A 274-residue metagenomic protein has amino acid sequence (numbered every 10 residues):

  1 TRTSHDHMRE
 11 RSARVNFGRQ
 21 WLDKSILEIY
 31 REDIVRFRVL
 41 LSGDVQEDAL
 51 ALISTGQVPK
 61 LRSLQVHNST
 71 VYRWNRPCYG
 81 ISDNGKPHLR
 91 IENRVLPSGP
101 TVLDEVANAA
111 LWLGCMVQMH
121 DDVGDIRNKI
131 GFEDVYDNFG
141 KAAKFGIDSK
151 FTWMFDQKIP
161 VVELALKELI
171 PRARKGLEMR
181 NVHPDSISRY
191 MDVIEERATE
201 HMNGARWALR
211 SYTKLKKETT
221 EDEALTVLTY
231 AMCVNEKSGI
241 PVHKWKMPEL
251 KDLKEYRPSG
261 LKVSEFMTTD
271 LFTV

Functional and structural regions predicted by a protein language model:
T1-I26, V135-M202, Y212-T213: C-terminal, helix-dominated tail/subdomain
T1-P97, I126-I130: Loop-rich catalytic cores of soluble enzymes, especially ATP-dependent carboxylate-amine ligases and other
S25, V66-S69, H88, L103-G114 (+3 more regions): Generic recognition of stable, solvent-exposed alpha-helical segments in well-folded globular domains
D83-H88, P100-L103, I240, L250: Charged, well-structured binding/catalytic surfaces in domain cores that contact anionic ligands
G85, A165, E255-S259: A generic short alpha-helical patch detector that favors 3-5-residue windows in or near N-terminal regions
L89-P160: C-terminal catalytic subdomain
L96-G99, R180, T269-D270: Alpha-helix C-capping/helix-to-loop hinge sites
E195-V274: Tandem CBS (Cystathionine beta-synthase) repeat/Bateman regulatory domains
